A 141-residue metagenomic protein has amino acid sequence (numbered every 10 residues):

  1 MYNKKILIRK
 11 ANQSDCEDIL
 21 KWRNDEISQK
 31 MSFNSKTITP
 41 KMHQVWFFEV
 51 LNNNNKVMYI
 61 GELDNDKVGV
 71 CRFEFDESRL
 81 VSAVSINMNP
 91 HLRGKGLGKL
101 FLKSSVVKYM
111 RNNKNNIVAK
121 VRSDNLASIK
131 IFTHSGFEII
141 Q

Functional and structural regions predicted by a protein language model:
M1-T37: A short, well-structured alpha-helix characteristic of acyl/acetyltransferase catalytic modules
D18, A83, N87, L100 (+2 more regions): Amphipathic alpha-helical recognition patches that constitute DNA-binding helices
D18, M42-W46, L100, S104: Alpha-helical elements of Rossmann-like donor-binding domains used by nucleotide-donor carbohydrate transfer enzymes
K36-H91: Acetyl-CoA-dependent GNAT
S85-L97, V121-R122: A short, internal acetyl-CoA/4′-phosphopantetheine-binding micro-motif in the GNAT/acyltransferase core
L100-N116, E138: Conserved acyl-CoA
A119-I129: Conserved beta-strand-loop-alpha-helix junction that forms the acyl-donor binding cleft
K120-V121, T133-Q141: Conserved catalytic-core motifs of GNAT/GCN5-like acyltransferases
